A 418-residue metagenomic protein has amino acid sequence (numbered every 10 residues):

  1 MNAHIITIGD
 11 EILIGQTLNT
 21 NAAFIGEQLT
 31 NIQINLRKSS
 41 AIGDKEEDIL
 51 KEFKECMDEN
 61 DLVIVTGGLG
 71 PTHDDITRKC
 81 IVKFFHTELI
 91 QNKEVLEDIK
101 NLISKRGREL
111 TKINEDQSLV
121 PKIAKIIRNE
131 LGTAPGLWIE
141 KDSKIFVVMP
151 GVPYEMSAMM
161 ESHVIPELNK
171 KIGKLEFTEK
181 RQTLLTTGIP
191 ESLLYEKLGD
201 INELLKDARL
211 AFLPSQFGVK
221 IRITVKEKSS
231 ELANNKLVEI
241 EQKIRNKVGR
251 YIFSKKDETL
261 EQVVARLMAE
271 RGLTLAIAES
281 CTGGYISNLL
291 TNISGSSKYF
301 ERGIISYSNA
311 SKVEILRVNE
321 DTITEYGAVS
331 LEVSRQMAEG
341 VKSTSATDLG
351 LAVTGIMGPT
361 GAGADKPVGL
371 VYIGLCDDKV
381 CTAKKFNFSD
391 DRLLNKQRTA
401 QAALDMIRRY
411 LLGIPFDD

Functional and structural regions predicted by a protein language model:
M1-S40, E231-N235: Glycine-rich phosphate/diphosphate-binding loop of Rossmann-like nucleotide-binding domains
A3-I5, F146, L275: Conserved hydrophobic helix-helix packing surfaces used for dimerization/oligomerization
I8-D10, V65-H73, P150, E227 (+1 more regions): Glycine-rich beta-strand-to-loop/alpha-helix junction loops that act as flexible
N31, V82-K105, E301-I305, I373-F386: Short, acidic/small-residue loops that bind anionic groups at enzyme active sites
K38-D48, N387-D390: Short beta->alpha junction loops
D48-K51, I76-K171: Proline/glycine-rich low-complexity loops and linkers
D116, E231-D418: Short alpha-helical segments enriched in small residues
E140-F217, R222-T224, L232-L237: Accessory alpha-helical/coil subdomains and C-terminal extensions that flank or cap enzyme catalytic cores
